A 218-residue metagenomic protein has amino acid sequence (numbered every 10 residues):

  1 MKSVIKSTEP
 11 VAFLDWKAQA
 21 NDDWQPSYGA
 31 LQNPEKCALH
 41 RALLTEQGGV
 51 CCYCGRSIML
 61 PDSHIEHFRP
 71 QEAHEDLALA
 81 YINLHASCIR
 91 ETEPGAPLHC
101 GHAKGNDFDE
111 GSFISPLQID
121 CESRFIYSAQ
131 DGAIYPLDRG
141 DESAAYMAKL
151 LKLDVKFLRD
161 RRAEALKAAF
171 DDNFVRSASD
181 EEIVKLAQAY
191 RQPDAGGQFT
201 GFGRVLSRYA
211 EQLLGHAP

Functional and structural regions predicted by a protein language model:
S3-V50, H74-L79: Short, charged surface segments at domain edges that flank catalytic/cofactor-binding sites
P10, Q19-A20, Y28-A30, S115 (+2 more regions): Catalytic cores of phosphodiester-bond-cleaving enzymes
F13-W16, L77-T92, P116-Y135: Short Fe-S-cluster ligation motifs
A38, E46-G49, L60-S63, L79 (+3 more regions): Short, well-structured alpha-helical interface segments that form or flank functional binding sites
Y53-H102, D107-F108: Histidine-centered nuclease catalytic patch
P97-R159: Long, low-complexity, intrinsically disordered segments enriched in glycines and aromatic residues
R139-P218: C-terminal, charged low-complexity interaction regions
